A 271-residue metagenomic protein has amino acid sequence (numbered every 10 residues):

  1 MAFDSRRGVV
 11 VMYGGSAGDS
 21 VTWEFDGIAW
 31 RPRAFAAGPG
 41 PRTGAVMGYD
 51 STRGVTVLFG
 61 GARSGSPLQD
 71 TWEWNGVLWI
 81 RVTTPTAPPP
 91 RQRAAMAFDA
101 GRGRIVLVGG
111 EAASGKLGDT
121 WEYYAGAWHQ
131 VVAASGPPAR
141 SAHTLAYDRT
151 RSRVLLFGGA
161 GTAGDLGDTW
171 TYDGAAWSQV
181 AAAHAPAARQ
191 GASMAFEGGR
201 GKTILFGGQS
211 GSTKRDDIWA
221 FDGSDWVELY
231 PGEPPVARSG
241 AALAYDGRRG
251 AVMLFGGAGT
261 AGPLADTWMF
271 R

Functional and structural regions predicted by a protein language model:
M1-R271: Kelch-like beta-propeller repeat domains
